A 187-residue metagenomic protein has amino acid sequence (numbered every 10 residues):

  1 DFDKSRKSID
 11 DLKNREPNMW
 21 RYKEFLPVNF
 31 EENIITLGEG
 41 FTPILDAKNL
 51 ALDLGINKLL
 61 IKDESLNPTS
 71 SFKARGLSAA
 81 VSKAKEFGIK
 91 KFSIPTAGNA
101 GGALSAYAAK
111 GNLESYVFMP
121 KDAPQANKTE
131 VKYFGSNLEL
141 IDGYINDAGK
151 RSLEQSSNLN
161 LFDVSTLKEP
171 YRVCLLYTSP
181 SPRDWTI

Functional and structural regions predicted by a protein language model:
D1-D3: Cys/His-rich short segments
N18-S82: Positively charged, low-complexity intrinsically disordered leader regions
N57, K90, F162: Short acidic/polar active-site loop segments enriched in Thr and Asp
L66-F72, F92-A100, K168-P170: Active-site nucleophile and cofactor-binding loops and adjacent substrate-binding regions of central metabolic enzymes
A80, A84-S105, G111-M119: A short, small-residue-rich loop immediately preceding and capping a beta-strand
Y116-S179: Small/polar-residue-rich loop-to-helix segments that shape phosphate-bearing ligand pockets
Y177-I187: Single conserved hydrophobic/aromatic residue that forms the stacking wall/gate of nucleotide- or nucleobase-binding
